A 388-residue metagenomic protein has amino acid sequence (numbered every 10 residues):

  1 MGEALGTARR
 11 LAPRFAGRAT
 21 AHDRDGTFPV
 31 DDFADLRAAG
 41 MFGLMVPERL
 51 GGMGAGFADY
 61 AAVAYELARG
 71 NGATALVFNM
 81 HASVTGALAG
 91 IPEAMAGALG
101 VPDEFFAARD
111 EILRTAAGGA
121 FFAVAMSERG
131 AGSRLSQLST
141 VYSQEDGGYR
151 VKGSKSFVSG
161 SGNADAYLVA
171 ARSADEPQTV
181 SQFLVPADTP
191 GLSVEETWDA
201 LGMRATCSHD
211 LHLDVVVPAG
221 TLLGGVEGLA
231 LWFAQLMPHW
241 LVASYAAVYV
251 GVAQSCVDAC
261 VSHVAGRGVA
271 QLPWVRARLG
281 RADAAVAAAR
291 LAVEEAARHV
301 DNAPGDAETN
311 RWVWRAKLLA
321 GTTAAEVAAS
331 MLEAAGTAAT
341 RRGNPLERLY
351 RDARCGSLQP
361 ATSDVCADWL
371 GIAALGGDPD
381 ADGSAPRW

Functional and structural regions predicted by a protein language model:
T7, T27-M45: N-terminal glycine-rich anion-binding loops that anchor highly charged ligand groups
T20-R24, A287-L319, L332-T340: C-terminal helix-coil-helix/basic helical segment that borders enzyme active sites and/or dimer interfaces and provides
A34, L44-K152, S159: Glycine-rich flavin
S154-S193: A short core secondary-structure module
S156-S161, W240-S244, G356-Q359: Glycine-rich phosphate/pyrophosphate-binding beta-alpha loops
W198-A287: Glycine-rich beta->alpha junctions and the first turn(s) of the following alpha-helix
G251, G280-A287, W314, L318-A325 (+1 more regions): Generic structural signal for well-ordered, non-transmembrane alpha-helical segments in soluble/cytosolic regions
A338-W388: Glycine-rich phosphate/cofactor-binding loops in nucleotide/flavin-utilizing enzymes
